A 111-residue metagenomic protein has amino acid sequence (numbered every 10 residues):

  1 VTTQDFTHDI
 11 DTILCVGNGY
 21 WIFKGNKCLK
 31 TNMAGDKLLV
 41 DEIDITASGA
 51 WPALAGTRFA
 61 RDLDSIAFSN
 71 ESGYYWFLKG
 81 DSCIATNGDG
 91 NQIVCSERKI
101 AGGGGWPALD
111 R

Functional and structural regions predicted by a protein language model:
V1-R111: Disulfide-stabilized extracellular ectodomains of secreted/luminal proteins, especially beta-rich
